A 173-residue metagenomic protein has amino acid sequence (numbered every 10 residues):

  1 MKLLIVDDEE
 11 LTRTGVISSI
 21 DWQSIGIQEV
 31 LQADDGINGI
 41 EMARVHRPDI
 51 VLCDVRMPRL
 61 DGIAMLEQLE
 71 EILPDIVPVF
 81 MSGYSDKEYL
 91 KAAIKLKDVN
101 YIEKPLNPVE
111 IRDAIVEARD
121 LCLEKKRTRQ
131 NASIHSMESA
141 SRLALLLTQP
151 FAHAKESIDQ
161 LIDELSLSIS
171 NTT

Functional and structural regions predicted by a protein language model:
D7, D54: Active-site residues of response regulator receiver
E10-L31: Two-component/phosphorelay signaling modules centered on CheY-like receiver
S24, R44-H46, L69-D75, L96: Conserved phosphotransfer cores of two-component systems
Q32-E41, G62-M65: Helix N-cap/capping motif at the beta->alpha junctions
M57: Receiver (REC) domain active-site loop signature in two-component systems and cognate sites in sensor histidine kinases
A64, S85-Y101: Alpha4 helix (beta4-alpha4-beta5 surface) of REC/receiver domains from two-component response regulators
I94, D98, L106-T173: Interdomain helical linkers/hinges and coiled-coil/dimerization scaffolds that transmit conformational signals
